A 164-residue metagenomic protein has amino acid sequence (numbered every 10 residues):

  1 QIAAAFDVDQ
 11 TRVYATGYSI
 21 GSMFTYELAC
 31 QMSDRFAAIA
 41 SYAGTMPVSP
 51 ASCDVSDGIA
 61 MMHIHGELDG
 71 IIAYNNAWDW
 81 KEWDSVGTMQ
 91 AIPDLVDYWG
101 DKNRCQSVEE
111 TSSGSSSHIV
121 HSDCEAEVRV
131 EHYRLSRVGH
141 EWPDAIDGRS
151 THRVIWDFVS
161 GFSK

Functional and structural regions predicted by a protein language model:
Q1-M23, C30-R35: Gly/Ser-rich "nucleophile elbow"/oxyanion-hole loop immediately N-terminal to the catalytic nucleophile in hydrolases
D34-M46, I59-A60: A conserved short beta-strand
S56-M61, A126-V130: Short, proline-enriched alpha-helix->beta-strand connector loops that line the catalytic pocket of alpha/beta-hydrolase
H63-H65, D69: Short beta-strand/loop motif that positions the catalytic acidic residue of the alpha/beta-hydrolase fold
G66, Y133-V138: Short glycine-rich catalytic loops that host catalytic nucleophiles or stabilize transition states across multiple
D69-I72, H140-W142: Acidic catalytic loop of the alpha/beta-hydrolase fold
S85-S113: Acidic, glycine-rich loop-and-strand cores that form catalytic or ligand-binding grooves in diverse globular domains
R149-K164: Catalytic active-site module of serine/aspartate enzymes centered on a nucleophile-bearing elbow/loop
